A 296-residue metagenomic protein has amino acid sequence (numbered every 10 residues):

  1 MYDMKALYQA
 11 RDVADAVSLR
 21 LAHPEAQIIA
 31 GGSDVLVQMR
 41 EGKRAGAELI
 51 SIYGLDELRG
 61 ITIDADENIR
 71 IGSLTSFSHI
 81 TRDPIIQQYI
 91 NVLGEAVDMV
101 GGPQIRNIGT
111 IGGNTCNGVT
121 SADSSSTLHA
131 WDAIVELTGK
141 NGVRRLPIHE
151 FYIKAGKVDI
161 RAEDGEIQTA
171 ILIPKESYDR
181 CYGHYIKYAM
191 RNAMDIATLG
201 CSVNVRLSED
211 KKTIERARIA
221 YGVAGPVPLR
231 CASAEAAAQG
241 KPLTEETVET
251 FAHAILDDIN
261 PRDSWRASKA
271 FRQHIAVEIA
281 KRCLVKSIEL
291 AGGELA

Functional and structural regions predicted by a protein language model:
M1-A296: C-terminal structural segment of proteins
